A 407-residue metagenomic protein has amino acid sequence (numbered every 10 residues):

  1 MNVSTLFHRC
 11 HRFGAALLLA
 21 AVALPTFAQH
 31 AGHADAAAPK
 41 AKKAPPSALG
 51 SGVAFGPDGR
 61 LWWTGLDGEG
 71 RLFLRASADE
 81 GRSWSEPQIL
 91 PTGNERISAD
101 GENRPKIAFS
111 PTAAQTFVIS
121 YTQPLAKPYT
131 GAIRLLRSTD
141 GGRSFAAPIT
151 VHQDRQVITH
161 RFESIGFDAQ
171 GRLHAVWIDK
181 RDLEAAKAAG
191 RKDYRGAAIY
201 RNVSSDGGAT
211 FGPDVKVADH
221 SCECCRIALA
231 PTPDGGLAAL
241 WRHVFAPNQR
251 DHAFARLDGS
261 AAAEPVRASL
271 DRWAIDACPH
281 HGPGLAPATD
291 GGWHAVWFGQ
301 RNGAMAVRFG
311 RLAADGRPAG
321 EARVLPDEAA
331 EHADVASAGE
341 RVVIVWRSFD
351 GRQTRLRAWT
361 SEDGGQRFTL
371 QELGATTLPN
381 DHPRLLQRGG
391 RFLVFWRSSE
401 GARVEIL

Functional and structural regions predicted by a protein language model:
N2-L17: Bacterial N-terminal signal peptides that target proteins for export
Q29-L407: Extracellular, repeat-based ectodomains that mediate carbohydrate processing or recognition
